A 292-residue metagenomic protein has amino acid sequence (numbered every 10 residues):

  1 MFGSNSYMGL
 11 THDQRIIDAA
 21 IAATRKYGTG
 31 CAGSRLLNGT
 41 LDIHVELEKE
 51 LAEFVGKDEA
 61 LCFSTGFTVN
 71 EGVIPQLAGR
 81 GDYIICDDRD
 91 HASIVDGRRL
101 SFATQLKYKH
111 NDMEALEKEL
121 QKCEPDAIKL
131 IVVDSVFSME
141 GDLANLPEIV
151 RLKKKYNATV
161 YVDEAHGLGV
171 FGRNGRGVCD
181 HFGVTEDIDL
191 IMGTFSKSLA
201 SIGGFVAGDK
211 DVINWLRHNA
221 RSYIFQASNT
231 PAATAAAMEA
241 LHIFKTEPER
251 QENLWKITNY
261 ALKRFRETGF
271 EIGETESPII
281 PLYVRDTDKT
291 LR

Functional and structural regions predicted by a protein language model:
M1-T29, A158: N-terminal "arm"/small-domain region of PLP-dependent enzymes with the aminotransferase-like
S6, L106, H110-V162: Active-site phosphate-binding strand-loop segment of PLP-dependent enzymes
L10, N253-N259, E267-R292: Conserved PLP-binding catalytic core of the aspartate aminotransferase-like
L10-T11, V178-H181, G193, F205-K210: Short beta-strand-to-turn element immediately C-terminal to the catalytic PLP-Schiff-base lysine in fold type I
D18, A22-G66: Conserved N-terminal alpha-helix of the aminotransferase class I/II PLP-enzyme fold
V73-A92: Conserved PLP-anchoring active-site segment centered on the Schiff-base-forming lysine
N157, E164, G177-F195, N214-H218: Conserved active-site segment immediately N-terminal to the catalytic lysine that forms the internal aldimine
L190-M192, L199-P248: Conserved core segment of the aminotransferase class I/II
